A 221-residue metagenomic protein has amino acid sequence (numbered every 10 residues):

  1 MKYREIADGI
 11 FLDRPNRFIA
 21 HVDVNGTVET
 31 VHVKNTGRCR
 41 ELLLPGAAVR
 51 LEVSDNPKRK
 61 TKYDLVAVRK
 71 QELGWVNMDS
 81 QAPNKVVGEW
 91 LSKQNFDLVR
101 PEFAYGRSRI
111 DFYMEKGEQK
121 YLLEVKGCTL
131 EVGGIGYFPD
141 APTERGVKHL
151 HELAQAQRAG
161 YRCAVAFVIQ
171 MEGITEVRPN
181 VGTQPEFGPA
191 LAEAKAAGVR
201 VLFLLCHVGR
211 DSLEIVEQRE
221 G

Functional and structural regions predicted by a protein language model:
G9, I110-D140, L153: Conserved catalytic cores of phosphodiester-cleaving nucleases, focusing on short active-site segments
N16-H21: Short aromatic-glycine-enriched beta-strand elements
T27-E41: Beta-strand/loop nucleic-acid-binding surfaces
G37-R50, A154: Short nucleic-acid-contacting surface segments enriched for D/E, G, S/T with interspersed K/R
R40, E72-P101: Acidic-basic catalytic patches of nuclease active cores, encompassing PD-(D/E)XK and other metal-cofactor nuclease
L44-N56, L205-C206: Flexible glycine-rich surface loops and low-complexity tracts that mediate binding to linear polymers
G134-E144, A154-T183, L205: Nucleic-acid nuclease catalytic cores
Q170-G221: Domain-level recognition of nuclease-like catalytic cores that cleave nucleotide substrates
